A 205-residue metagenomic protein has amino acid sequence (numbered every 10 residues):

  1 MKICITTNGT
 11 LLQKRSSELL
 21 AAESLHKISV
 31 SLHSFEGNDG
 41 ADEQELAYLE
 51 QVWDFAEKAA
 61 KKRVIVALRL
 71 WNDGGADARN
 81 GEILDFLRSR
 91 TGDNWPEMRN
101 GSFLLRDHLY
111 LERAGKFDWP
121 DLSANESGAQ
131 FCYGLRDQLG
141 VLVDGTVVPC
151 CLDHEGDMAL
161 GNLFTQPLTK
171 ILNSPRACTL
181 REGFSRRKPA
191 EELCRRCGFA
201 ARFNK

Functional and structural regions predicted by a protein language model:
M1-G92: Radical SAM/AdoMet-radical enzyme domain recognition
K58-V66, T91-S127, T146, L152-R202: C-terminal accessory region of radical SAM enzymes
C132-L135: Short, small/polar residue-rich loop motifs at catalytic or cofactor-binding pockets
Q138: Short hydrophobic/aromatic beta-strand element in the GNAT-like acyltransferase core that lines or flanks the acyl-donor
V141-L142: Short, acidic, Ser/Thr-enriched surface-loop or helix-capping motifs
